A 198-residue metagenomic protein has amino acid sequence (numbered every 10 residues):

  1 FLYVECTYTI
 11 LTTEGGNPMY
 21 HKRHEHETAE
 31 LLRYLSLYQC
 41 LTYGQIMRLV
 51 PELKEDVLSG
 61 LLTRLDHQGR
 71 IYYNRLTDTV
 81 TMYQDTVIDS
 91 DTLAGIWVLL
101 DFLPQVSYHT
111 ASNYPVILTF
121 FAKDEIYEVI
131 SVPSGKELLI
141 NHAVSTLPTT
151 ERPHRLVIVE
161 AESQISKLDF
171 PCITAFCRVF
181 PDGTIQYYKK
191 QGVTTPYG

Functional and structural regions predicted by a protein language model:
L2-I88: Nuclease-adjacent, charged terminal/linker segments that flank catalytic cores
V4-T7, T13, H109, A161 (+3 more regions): Compositionally biased, intrinsically disordered low-complexity segments
L31-L37, G44, H67-V144: Nucleic-acid-binding surface
V50, W97-L103, T146-T150, L168: Alpha-helix C-terminal capping segments
F121-D124, P133-S134, V159-I165, F180-P181: Short, flexible beta-strand-to-coil junctions
D124-S131, T150-E160, T174: Hydrophobic beta-strand segments of well-ordered beta-sheets in folded domains
I140-R155, L168-I173: Basic, amphipathic alpha-helical patches used to engage nucleic acids or provide basic targeting signals, exemplified
S163-G198: Domain-level recognition of nuclease-like catalytic cores that cleave nucleotide substrates
